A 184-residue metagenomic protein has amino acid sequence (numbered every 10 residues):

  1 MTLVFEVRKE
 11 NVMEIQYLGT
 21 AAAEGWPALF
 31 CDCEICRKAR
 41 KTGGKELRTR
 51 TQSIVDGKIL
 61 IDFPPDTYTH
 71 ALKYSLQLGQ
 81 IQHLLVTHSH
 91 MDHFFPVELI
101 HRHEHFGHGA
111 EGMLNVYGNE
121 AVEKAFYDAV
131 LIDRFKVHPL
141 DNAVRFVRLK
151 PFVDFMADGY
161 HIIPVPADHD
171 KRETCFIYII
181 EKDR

Functional and structural regions predicted by a protein language model:
L3, K9-R184: Binuclear metal-dependent hydrolase catalytic cores
